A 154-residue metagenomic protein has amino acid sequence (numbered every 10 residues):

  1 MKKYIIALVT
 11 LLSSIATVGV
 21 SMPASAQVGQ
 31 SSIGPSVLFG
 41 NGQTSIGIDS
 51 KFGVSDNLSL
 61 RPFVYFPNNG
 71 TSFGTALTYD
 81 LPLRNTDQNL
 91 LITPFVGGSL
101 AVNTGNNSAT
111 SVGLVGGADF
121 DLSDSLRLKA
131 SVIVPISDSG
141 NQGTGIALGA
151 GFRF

Functional and structural regions predicted by a protein language model:
L8-G19: Bacterial N-terminal signal peptides
T17-S72: Short glycine/proline- and aromatic-enriched beta-strand/turn motifs that initiate or cap beta-hairpins
P23-Q30, N57, P82-T93, S108 (+2 more regions): Short loop/turn motifs that connect adjacent beta-strands in outer-membrane beta-barrel proteins
S31-P35, L60-P62, I92-G98, V112 (+2 more regions): Transmembrane beta-strands of outer-membrane beta-barrel proteins
V37-Q43, V64-G70, L81, L100-N106 (+2 more regions): Transmembrane beta-strands of outer-membrane beta-barrel pores
S45, S72-G74, S111-G113, G145: Transmembrane beta-barrel architecture of outer-membrane proteins
K51-G53, T78-R84, D119-D121, G151-R153: Structural signature of outer-membrane beta-barrel channels/translocons
T75-L77, Q142-F154: Outer-membrane beta-barrel "beta-signal"
